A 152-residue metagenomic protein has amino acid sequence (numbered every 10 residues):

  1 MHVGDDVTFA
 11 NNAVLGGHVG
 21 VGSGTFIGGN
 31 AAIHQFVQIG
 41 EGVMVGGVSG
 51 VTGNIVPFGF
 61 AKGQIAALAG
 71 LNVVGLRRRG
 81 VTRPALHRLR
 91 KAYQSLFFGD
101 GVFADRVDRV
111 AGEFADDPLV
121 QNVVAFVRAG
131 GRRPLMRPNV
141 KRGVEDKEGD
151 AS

Functional and structural regions predicted by a protein language model:
M1: Mid-domain Rossmann-like dinucleotide-binding core that forms the NAD(H)/NADP(H) cofactor-binding site
G4-D6, A10-G17, G22-S23, I27-Q35 (+4 more regions): Left-handed beta-helix
Q64-S152: Terminal amphipathic alpha-helical/low-complexity segments used for targeting or macromolecular assembly
